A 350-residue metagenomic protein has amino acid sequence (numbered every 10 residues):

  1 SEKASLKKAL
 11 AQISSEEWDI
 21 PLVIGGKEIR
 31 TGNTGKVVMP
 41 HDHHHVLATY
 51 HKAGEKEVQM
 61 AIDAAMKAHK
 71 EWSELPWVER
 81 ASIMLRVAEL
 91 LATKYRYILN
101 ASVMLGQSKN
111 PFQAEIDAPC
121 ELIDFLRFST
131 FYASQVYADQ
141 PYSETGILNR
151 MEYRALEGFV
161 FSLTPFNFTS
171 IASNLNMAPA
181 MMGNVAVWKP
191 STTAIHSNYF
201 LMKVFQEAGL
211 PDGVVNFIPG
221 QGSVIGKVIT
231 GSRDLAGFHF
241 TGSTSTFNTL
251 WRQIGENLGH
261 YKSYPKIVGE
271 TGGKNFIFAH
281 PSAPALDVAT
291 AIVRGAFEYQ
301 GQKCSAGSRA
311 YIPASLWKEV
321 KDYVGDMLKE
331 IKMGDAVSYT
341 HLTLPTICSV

Functional and structural regions predicted by a protein language model:
S1-L47: Hydrophobic face of amphipathic alpha-helices that form TPR/SEL1-like repeat modules and related alpha-solenoid
V38, H43-Y137: Glycine-rich loop-to-alpha-helix module at the N-terminal edge of alpha/beta enzyme cores
H44, R80, G183, V215 (+3 more regions): Residue-level signal for inorganic ion chemistry
A138-D212, L286: Conserved small-residue-rich beta-alpha loop and adjacent elements that most often cradle the phosphate/pyrophosphate
R150, N216-L235: A structured beta-alpha segment of the ubiquitous adenosine-cofactor-binding alpha/beta core
A178-A180, I229, G259: Hydrophobic/aromatic ligand-binding patch that stacks against planar heteroaromatic rings of cofactors or nucleotides
V204-G209, G231-S232, G237, T246-L342 (+1 more regions): ALDH superfamily catalytic-core signature
G220-S223, F240-L250: Adenylate-forming
